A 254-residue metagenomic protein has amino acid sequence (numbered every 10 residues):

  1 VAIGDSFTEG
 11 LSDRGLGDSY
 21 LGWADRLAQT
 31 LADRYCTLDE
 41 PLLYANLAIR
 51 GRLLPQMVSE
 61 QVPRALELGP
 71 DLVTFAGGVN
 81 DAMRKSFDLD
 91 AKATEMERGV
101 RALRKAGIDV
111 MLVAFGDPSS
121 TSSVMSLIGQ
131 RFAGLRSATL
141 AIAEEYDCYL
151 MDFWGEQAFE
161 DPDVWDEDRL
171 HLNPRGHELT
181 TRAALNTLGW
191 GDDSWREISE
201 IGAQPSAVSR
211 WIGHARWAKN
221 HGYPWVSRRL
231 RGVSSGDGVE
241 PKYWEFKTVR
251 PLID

Functional and structural regions predicted by a protein language model:
V1-R50, V62-G69: Serine-esterase "nucleophile elbow" of acetyl-processing enzymes
S12-D18, Q56, R84-L89, S123-L127: Short, solvent-exposed loop/turn segments at secondary-structure boundaries
D25, Q56-L66, A91-R98: Alpha-helical scaffolding within the catalytic cores of extracellular/periplasmic polymer-degrading hydrolases
A48-R52, G77-A82: Cell-envelope and extracellular/periplasmic
A91-K105, G134-A141: Alpha-helical scaffolding segments of alpha/beta enzyme cores, especially the outer helices of TIM-barrel or partial
K105-V110, C148: A short helix->loop->beta-strand "cap" motif at the edges of active sites that frequently abuts
S120-W154, P174-H177: Substrate-gating cap/lid alpha-helix
E145, D168-H171, R175-D254: Conserved catalytic region of serine esterases and O-acyltransferases that act on ester linkages in lipids
